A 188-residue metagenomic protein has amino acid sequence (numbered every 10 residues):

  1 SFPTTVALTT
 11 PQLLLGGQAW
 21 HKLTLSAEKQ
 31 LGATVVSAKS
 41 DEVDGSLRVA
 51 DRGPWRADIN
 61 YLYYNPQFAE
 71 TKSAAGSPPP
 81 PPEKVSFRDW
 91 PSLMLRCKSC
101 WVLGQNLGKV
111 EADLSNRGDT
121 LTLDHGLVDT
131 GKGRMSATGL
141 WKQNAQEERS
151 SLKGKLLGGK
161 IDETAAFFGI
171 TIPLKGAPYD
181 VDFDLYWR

Functional and structural regions predicted by a protein language model:
P3-L14, K39-P78, V85-W101, N106 (+2 more regions): Small-residue helix/turn framework positions
G32-A33: A short glycine-rich beta-turn/N-cap micro-motif
